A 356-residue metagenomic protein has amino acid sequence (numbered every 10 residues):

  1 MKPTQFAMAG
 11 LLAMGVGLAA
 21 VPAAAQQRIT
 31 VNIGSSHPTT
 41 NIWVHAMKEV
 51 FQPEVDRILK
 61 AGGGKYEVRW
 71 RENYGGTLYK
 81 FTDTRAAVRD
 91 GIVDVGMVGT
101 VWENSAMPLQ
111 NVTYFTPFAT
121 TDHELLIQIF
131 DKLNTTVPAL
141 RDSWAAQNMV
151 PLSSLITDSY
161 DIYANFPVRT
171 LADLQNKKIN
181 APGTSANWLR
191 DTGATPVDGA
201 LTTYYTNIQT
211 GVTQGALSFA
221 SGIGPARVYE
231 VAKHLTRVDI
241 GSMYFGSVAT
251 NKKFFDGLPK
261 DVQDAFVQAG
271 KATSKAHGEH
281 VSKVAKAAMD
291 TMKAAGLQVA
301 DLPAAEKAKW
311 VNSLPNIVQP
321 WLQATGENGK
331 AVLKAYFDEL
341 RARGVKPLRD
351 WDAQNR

Functional and structural regions predicted by a protein language model:
M1-G10: Bacterial N-terminal signal peptides that target proteins for export
T4, A25-Q26: Intrinsically disordered, low-complexity regions enriched in polar/acidic and amide residues
L18-A25: Sec/Tat signal peptide C-region and signal peptidase I cleavage site
Q26-L125, L140-R356: N-terminal secretory/targeting leader peptides
I127-A139: Signature of the catalytic double-stranded beta-helix
